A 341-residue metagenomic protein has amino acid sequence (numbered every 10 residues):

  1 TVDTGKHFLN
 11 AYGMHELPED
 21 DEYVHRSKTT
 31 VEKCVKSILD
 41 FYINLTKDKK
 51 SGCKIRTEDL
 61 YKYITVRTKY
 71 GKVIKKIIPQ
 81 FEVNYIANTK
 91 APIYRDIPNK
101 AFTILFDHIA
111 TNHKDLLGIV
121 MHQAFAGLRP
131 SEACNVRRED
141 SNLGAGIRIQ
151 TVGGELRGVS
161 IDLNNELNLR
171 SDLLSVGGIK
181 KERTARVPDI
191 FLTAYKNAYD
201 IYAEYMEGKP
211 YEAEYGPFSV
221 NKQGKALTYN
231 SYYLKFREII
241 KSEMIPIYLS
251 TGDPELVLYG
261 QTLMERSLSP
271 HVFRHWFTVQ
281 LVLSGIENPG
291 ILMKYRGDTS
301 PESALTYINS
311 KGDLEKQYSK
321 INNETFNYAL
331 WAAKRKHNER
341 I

Functional and structural regions predicted by a protein language model:
T1, F8, C34-D48, H122-Q123 (+4 more regions): Short, structured motif recognition centered on aromatic/hydrophobic residues
T1-K72: N-terminal core-binding DNA-recognition domain of tyrosine recombinases/integrases
C53-A101: Flexible interdomain linker/hinge and immediately adjacent N-terminus of the catalytic tyrosine-recombinase domain
N99-P130: Basic, Lys/Arg- and aromatic-enriched nucleic-acid-binding interface segment
V136-E204, G208-P210: Conserved tyrosine-mediated DNA breakage-rejoining catalytic core shared by Y-recombinases
S141-L143, I286-I308: Short, polar N-cap/turn motifs at the start of nucleic acid-interacting alpha helices
Y233-K294: Short, basic (Lys/Arg/His-rich) helix/loop patches that form interaction surfaces in the mid-to-C-terminal regions
N323-I341: C-terminal secondary-structure termini that scaffold catalytic or DNA-interacting sites
